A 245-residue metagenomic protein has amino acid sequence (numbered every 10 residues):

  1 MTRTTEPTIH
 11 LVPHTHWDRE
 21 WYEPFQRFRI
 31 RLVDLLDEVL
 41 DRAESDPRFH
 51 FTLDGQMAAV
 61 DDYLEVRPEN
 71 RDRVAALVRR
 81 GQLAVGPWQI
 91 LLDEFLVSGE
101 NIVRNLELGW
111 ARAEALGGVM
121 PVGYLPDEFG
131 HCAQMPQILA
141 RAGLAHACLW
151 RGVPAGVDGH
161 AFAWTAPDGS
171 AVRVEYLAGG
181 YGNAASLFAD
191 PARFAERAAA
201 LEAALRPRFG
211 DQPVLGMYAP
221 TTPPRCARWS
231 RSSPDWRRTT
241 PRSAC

Functional and structural regions predicted by a protein language model:
M1-C245: Catalytic-domain carbohydrate-binding cleft regions of carbohydrate-active enzymes
